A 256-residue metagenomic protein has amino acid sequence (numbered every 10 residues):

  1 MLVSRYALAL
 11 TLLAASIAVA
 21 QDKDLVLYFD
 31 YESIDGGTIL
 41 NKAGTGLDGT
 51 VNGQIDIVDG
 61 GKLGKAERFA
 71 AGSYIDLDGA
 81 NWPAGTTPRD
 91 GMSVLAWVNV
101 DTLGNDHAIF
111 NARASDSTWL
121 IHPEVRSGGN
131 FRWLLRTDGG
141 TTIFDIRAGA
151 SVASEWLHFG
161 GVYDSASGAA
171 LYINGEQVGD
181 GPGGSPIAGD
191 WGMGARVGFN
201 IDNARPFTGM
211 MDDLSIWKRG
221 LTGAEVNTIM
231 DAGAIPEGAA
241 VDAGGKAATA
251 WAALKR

Functional and structural regions predicted by a protein language model:
L2-S4, A9-G72, N227-R256: Extracytoplasmic low-complexity segments
D22-V26, D30-L40, T45, A71-L134 (+7 more regions): Extracellular glycan-recognition modules
W82-A84, D145-A150, G183-S185: Beta-strand-rich interaction surfaces with strong enrichment in secreted/lumenal proteins
W119, T141-I146, Q177-G181: Surface-exposed loop/edge segments in extracytoplasmic proteins
I173-A195: Short, solvent-exposed beta-strand-to-loop segments that form ligand-recognition rims of beta-rich domains
